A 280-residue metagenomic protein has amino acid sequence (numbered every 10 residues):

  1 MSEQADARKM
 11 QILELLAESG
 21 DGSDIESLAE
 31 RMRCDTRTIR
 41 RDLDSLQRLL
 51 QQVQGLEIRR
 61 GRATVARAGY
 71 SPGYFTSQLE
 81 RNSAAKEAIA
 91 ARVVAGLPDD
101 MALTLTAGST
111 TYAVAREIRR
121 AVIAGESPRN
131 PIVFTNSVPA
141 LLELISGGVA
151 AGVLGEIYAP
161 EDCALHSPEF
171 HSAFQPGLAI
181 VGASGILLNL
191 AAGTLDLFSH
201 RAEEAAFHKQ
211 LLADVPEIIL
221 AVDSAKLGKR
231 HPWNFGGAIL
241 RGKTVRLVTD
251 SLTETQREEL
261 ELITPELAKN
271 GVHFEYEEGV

Functional and structural regions predicted by a protein language model:
M1-K9, E26, E30-R31, R37-T104 (+2 more regions): HTH-adjacent hinge/linker in prokaryotic transcriptional regulators
S2-R8, L13-E18, E26-S27, R33-T38 (+2 more regions): Conserved phosphate- and dinucleotide-binding cores of soluble alpha/beta proteins, encompassing both enzyme active
Q11, A88-R92, A113, A206-F207: Well-ordered alpha-helical segments embedded in enzymatic catalytic cores
A91-V94, R116, L142, K209: Alpha-helical segments flanking ligand/cofactor-binding loops in enzyme cores
T104-A113, V138-P139: Gly/Ser/Thr-rich loops at beta-strand to alpha-helix junctions that form or flank small-molecule/cofactor-binding
T104-L105, F134, D250: Active-site-adjacent beta-strand anchor residues
R129-I132, V245: Residue-level recognition of the N-termini of beta-strands and the immediately preceding loop/turn
